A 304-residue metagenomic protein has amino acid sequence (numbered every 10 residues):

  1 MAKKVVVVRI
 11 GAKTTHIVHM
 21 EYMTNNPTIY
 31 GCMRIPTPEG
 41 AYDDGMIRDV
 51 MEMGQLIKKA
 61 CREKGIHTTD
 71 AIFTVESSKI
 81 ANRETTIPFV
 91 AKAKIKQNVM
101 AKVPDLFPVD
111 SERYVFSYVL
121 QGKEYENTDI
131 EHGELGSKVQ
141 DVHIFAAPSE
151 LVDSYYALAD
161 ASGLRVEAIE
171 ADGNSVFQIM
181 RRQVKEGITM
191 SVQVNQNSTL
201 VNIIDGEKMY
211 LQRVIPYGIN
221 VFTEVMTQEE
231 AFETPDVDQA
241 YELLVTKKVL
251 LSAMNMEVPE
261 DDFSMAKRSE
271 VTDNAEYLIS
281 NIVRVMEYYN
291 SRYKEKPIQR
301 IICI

Functional and structural regions predicted by a protein language model:
M1-P36, A71-E76, R181-V221, M226: Gly/Thr-rich phosphate-binding beta-strand-loop-beta motif of the actin/hexokinase/Hsp70
A2, M51-K64, R182-G187, N281-Y289: Phosphate-interacting basic helix/loop segments used at nucleotide- and nucleic-acid interfaces
G31-R62: N-terminal phosphate-binding loop and adjacent alpha-helix
E39-M46, A81-F89, K138-V142, E260-R268 (+2 more regions): Short hinge/gating elements
A41-Y42, V152-S175, K208-M254: Glycine-rich phosphate-binding loop plus the immediately following alpha-helix
D49, M53, I95, V99 (+8 more regions): Helical mechanochemical/support elements of P-loop NTPase systems and associated helical scaffolds
T74-R182, R300: Active-site neighborhood for divalent-cation/phosphate handling
E229-F232, A240-I298: Adenine-nucleotide phosphate-binding core of ATP-dependent small-molecule kinases
